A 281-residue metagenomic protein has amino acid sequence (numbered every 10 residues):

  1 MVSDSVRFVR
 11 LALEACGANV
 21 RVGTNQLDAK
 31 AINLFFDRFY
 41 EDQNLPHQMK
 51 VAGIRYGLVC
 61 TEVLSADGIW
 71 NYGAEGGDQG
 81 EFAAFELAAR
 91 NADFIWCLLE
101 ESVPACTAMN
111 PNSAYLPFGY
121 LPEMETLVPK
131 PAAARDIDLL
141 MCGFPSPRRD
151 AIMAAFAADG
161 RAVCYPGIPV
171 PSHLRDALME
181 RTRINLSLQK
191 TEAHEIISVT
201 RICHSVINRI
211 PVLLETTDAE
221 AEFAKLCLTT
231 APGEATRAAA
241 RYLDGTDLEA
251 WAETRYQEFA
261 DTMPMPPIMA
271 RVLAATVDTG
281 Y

Functional and structural regions predicted by a protein language model:
M1-I32, F36-L228, I268-T276: Nucleotide-sugar donor-binding catalytic core of glycosyltransferases
V2, D78, R241, D261-T262: Intrinsic-disorder-associated interaction segments
L213, A235, Y256: Catalytic phosphate/metal-binding cores of nucleic-acid and nucleotide-processing enzymes, i.e., regions that mediate
K225-E234, R241-T246: Conserved acidic donor-binding segment of nucleotide-sugar-dependent glycosyltransferases
Y242-Y281: A charged, aromatic-enriched C-terminal amphipathic alpha-helix characteristic of glycosyltransferases across folds
